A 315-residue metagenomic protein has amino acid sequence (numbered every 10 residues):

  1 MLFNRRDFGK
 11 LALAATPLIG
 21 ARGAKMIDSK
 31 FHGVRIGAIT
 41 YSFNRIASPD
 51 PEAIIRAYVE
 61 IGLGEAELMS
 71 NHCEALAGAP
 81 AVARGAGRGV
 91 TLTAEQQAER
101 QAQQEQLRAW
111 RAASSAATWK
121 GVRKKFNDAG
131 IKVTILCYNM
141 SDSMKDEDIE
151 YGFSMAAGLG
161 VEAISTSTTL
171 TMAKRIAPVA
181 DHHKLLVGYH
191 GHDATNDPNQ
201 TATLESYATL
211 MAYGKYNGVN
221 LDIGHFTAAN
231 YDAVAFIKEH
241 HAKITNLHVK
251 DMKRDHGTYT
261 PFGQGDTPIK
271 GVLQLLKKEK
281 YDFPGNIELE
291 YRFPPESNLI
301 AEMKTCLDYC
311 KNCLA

Functional and structural regions predicted by a protein language model:
L2-I19, G23-G64, E74-A81, L92 (+3 more regions): Histidine-acidic metal/acid-base catalytic patches
A12-L18, D28, A112, T118-G121 (+4 more regions): Active-site acidic/histidine proton-transfer and metal-coordination neighborhood in alpha/beta enzyme cores
H32-R35, E67-S70, R88-V90, E99-Q103 (+3 more regions): A short alpha-helix capping/helix-coil boundary motif
S42, M69-S70, C137, G191: Residue-level recognition of beta-strand->loop/alpha-helix junctions
F43-N44, R111-A112, D142, S165-T166 (+2 more regions): A generic secondary-structure micro-motif detector that highlights 1-2 residue hydrophobic/ambivalent hotspots embedded
P51, Q97-R100, R108, A112-S115 (+5 more regions): Flexible, glycine- and charge-enriched loops at secondary-structure boundaries
A66-S70, V133-L136, S165-T166, P284-I287: Short beta-strand segments at enzyme active-site cores
L68-K120: Glycine-rich, proline-tolerant flexible connector loops at the mouths of alpha/beta enzymes
